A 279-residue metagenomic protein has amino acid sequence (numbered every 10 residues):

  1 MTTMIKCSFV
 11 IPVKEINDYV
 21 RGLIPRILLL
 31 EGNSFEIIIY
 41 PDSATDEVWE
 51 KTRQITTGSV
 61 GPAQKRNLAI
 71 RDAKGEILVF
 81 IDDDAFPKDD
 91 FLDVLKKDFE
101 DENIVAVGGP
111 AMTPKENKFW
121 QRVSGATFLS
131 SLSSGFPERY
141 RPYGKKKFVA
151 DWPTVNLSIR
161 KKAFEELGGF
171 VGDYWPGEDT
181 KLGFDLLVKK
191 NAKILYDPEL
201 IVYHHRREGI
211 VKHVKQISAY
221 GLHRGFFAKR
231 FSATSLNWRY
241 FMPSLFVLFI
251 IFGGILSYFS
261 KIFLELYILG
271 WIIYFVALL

Functional and structural regions predicted by a protein language model:
I5-S8, L23, E36, K181: Cell-envelope/extracellular polymer assembly enzymes that use nucleotide-activated donors
P25-S34: Short, acidic, metal-binding catalytic loop of nucleotide-sugar glycosyltransferases
T57-A73, V94, Y143: Glycine-rich, basic loop-to-helix element that forms the pyrophosphate-binding segment of sugar-nucleotide handling
L78: Short aromatic/hydrophobic "clamp" motif used to bind/position activated sugar donors
D90-A126, I201: Conserved donor NDP-sugar-binding/catalytic core segment of glycosyltransferases
T113, S130, S134-S158, K162 (+5 more regions): A recurrent flexible, glycine/aromatic-enriched loop bordering the glycosyltransferase active site that acts as
K115, V171-S235: Catalytic donor/gating beta->alpha subdomain of glycosyltransferases that bind UDP-sugars
F246-L279: Membrane-embedded multi-pass helical conduit in multi-pass membrane proteins, especially envelope-biosynthetic
